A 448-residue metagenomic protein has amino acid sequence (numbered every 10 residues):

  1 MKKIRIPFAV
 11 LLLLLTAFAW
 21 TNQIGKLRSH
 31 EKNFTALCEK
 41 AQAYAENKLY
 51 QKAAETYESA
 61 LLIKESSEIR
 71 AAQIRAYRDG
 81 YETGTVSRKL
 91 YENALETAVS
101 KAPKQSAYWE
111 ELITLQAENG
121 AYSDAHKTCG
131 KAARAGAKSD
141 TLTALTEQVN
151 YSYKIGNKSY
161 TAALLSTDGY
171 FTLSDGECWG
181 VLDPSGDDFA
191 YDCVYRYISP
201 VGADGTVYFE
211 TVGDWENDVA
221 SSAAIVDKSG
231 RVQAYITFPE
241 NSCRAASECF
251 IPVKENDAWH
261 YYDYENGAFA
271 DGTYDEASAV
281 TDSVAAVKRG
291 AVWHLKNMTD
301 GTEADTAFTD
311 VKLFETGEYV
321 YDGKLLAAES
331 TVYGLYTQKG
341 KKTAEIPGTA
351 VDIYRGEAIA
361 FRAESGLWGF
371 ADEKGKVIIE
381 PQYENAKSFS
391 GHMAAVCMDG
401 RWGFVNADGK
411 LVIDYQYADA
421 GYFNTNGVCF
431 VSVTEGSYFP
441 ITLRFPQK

Functional and structural regions predicted by a protein language model:
M1-L13: N-terminal Sec-pathway targeting helices
R5, L15-A17, V99, Q447: Generic low-complexity, intrinsically disordered sequence content enriched in small uncharged/hydrophobic residues
A17-E31: Membrane-interface motif at the C-terminal end of an N-terminal transmembrane signal
L27-E55, L62-K448: Residue-level detector of conserved, function-critical positions
